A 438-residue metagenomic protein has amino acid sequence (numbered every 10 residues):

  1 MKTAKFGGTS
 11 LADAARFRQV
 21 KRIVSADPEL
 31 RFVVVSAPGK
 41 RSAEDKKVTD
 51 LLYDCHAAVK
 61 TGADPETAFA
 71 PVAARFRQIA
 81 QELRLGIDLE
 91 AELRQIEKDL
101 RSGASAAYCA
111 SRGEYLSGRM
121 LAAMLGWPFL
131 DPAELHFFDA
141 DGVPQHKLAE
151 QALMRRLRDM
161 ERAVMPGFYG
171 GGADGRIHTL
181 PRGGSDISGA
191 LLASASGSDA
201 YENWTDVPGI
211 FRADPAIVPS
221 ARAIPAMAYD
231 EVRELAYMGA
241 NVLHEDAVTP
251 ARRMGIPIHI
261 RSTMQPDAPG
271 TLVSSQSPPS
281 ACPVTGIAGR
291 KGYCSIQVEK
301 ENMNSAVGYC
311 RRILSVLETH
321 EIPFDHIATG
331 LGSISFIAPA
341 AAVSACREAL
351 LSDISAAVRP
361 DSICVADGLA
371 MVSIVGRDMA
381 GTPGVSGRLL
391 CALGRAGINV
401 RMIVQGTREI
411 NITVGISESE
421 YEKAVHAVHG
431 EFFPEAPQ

Functional and structural regions predicted by a protein language model:
M1-K2, L30-V33, A107, W127-P128 (+15 more regions): Structural motif
M1-V248, P339, G415-S417, A436: Nucleotide/pyrophosphate-binding catalytic subdomain
P38-G39, V207-G209, I258, S262-D267 (+3 more regions): Glycine-rich beta-alpha junction loops
A57, R77, Q81, I256-H259 (+3 more regions): Non-catalytic alpha-helical coupling and interface elements of nucleotide-dependent molecular machines and regulators
L135-F137, P208-I210, P266, G332 (+1 more regions): Positions that flank functional sites
D267-Q438: A conserved regulatory-domain signal marking ACT and ACT-like small-molecule sensing domains and adjacent regulatory
